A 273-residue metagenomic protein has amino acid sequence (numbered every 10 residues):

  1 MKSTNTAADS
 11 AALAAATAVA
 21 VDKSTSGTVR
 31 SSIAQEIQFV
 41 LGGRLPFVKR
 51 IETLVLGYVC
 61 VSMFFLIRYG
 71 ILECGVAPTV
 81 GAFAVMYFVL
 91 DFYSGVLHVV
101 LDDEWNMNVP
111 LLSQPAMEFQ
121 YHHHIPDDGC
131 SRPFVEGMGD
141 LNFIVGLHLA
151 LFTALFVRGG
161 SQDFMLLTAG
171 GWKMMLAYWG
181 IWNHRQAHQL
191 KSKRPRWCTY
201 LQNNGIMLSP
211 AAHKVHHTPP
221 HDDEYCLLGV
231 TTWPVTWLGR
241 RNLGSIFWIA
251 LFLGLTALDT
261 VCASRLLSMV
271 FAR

Functional and structural regions predicted by a protein language model:
M1-K173, W182, N204-R273: Non-catalytic, topology-defining segments of multipass membrane proteins
M86, W172, Y178-K191, P195: Flexible secondary-structure boundary motifs
C198-Q202: Low-complexity, glycine/proline/serine-enriched flexible coil segments that act as short hinges or interruptions within
